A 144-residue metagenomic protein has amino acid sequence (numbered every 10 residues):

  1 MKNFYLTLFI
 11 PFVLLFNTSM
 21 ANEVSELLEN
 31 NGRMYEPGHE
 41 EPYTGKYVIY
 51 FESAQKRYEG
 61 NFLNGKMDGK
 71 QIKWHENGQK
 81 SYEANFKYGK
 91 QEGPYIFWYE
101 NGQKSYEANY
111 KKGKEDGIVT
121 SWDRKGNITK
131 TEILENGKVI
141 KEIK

Functional and structural regions predicted by a protein language model:
M1-Y5: Positively charged n-region of N-terminal signal peptides that target proteins for export
L6-L8, I143-K144: Short helix-onset patch at the extreme N-terminus, typifying the N->h transition of secretory signal peptides
T7-F16: Bacterial N-terminal signal peptides
F16-K144: Glycine/tyrosine- and acidic-biased, solvent-exposed loop/turn segments at the edges of beta-strands
